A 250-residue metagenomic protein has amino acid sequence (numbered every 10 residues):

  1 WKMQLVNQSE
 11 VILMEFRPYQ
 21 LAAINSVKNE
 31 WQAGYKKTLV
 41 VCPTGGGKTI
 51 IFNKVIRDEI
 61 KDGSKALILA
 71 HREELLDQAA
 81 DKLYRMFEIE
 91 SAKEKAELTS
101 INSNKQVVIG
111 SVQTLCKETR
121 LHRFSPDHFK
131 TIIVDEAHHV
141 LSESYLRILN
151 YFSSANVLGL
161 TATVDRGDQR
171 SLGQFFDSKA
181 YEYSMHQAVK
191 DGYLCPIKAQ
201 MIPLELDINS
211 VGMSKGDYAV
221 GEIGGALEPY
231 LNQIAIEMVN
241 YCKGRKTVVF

Functional and structural regions predicted by a protein language model:
N7-V41: Conserved pre-motif I regulatory segment
G34-V55, F250: Walker A/P-loop
K65-R72, K246-F250: Conserved RecA-like ASCE P-loop NTPase motor core of nucleic-acid helicases/translocases
E74-E94: Conserved helix-turn-beta segment of the N-terminal RecA-like "Helicase ATP-binding" lobe in SF1/SF2 helicases
L98-H128, S142, L146-R147: Conserved helix/coil segment N-terminal to the catalytic DExD/H
D135-E136: Walker B catalytic acidic pair
H139-A199: Post-DEXD/H (motif II) to motif III coupling segment of the RecA-like Helicase ATP-binding lobe
K179-V248: Conserved interdomain linker/interface between the two RecA-like ATPase lobes of SF2 helicase motors
